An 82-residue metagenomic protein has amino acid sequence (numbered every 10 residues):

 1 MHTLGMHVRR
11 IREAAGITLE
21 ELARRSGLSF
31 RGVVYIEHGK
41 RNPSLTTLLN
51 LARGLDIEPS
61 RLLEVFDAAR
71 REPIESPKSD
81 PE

Functional and structural regions predicted by a protein language model:
M6-R25, N50, P77: Short basic helix-loop element that most often maps to the first helix and adjoining turn of HTH DNA-binding modules
V8, L22-A23, V33-I36, L62: Conserved hydrophobic/aromatic packing and binding residues within compact polymer-binding modules
R10, A14, G54-I57, A68: Conserved amphipathic alpha-helical interaction elements at protein-protein interfaces in regulatory, energy-coupling
G27, T46-R61: DNA major-groove recognition helix of helix-turn-helix/homeodomain DNA-binding modules
G27-R41: Recognition helix of helix-turn-helix/homeodomain-like DNA-binding domains that insert into the DNA major groove
Y35, G39, N50, A68: Alpha-helical DNA-recognition elements
L63-E82: Short, charged recognition helix plus adjacent turn of helix-turn-helix-like nucleic-acid-binding domains
